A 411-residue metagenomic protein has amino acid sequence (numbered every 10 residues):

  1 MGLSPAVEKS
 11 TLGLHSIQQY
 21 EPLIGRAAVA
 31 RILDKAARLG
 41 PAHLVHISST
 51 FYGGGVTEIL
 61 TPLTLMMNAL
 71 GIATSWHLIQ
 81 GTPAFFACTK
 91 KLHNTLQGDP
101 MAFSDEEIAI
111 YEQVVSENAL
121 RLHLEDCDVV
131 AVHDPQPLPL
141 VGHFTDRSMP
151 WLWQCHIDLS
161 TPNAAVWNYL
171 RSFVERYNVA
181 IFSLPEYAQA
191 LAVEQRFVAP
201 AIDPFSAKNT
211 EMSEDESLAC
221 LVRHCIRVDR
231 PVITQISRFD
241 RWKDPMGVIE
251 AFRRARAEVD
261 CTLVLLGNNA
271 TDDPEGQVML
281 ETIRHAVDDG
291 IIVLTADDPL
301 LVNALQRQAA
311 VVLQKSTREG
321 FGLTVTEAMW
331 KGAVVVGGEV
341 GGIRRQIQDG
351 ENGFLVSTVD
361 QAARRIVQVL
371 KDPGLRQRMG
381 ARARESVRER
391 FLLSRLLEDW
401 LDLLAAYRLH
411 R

Functional and structural regions predicted by a protein language model:
E58, D240-R254: A conserved mid-protein helix/loop that constitutes part of the nucleotide-sugar donor-binding site
V222-K243, L263-V264: Conserved donor-binding/catalytic core segment of Leloir-type glycosyltransferases
G267, T271, E275-A304: Nucleotide-activated donor-binding/catalytic signature segment of Leloir-type glycosyltransferases, i.e., the conserved
N303, T326-W330, R344-R345, E351: Short alpha-helical segment that forms part of, or immediately flanks, the ligand-binding pocket in carbohydrate-active
T317: Aromatic "clamp/platform" in nucleotide-sugar-dependent glycosyltransferases that forms part of the donor/acceptor
V334-G337, I347, L355: Short hydrophobic beta-strand element within catalytic cores of glycosyltransferases and related nucleotide-activated
D349-D360, Q368-P373: Conserved acidic donor-binding segment of nucleotide-sugar-dependent glycosyltransferases
Q368, L375-R390, L396-D402: A short, well-ordered alpha-helix in the C-terminal region of glycosyltransferases
